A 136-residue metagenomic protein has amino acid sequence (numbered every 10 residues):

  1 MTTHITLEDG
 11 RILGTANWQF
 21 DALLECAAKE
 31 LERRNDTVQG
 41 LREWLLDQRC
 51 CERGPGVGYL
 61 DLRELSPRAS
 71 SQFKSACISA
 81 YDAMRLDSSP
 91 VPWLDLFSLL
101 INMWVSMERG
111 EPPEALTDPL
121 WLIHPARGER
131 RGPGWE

Functional and structural regions predicted by a protein language model:
M1-E136: Acidic (Asp/Glu-rich) sequence patches and key acidic residues that form negatively charged surfaces used
